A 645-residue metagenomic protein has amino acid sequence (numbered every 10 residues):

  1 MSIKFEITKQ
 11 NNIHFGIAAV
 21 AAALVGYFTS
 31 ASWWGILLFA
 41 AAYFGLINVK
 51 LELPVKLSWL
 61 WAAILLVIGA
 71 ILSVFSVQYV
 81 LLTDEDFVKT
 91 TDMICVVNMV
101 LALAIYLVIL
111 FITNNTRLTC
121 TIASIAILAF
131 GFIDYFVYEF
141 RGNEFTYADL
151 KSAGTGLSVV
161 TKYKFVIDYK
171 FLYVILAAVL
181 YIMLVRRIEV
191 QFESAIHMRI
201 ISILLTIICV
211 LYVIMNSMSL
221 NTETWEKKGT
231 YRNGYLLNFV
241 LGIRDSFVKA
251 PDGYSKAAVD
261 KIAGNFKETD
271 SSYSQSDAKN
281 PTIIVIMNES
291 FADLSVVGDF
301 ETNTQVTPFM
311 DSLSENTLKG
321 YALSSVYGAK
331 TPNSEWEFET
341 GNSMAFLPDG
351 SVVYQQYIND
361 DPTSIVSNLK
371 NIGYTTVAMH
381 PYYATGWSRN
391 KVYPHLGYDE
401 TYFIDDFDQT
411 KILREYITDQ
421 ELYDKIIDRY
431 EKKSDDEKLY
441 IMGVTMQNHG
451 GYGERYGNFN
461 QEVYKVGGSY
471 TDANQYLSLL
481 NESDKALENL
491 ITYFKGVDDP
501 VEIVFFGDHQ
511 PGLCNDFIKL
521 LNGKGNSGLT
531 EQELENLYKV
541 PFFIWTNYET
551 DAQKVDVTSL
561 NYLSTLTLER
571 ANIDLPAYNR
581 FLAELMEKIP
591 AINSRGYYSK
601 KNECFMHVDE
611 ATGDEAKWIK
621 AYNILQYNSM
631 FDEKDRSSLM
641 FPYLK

Functional and structural regions predicted by a protein language model:
S2-Y231: Transmembrane and membrane-interface helices of multi-pass, inner-membrane envelope-modifying transferases
T8, F136-T146, D168, S255-K256 (+4 more regions): A diffuse structural propensity rather than consistent per-protein peaks
Q10, R141, D149-T161, Y169-Y173 (+4 more regions): Short alpha-helical interface patches
A42, S76-V77, G156, F239 (+5 more regions): Generic structural signal of hydrophobic/aromatic residues within well-ordered alpha-helices of folded domains
F132, V159, R187, G242 (+5 more regions): Residues that form generic nucleotide/phosphate-binding pockets
L150-A153, N233-L236, V240, T307 (+2 more regions): Alpha-helix initiation and N-capping motif
M215-V285: Membrane-interface segments at or immediately adjacent to transmembrane helices that form the boundary between
D270-A278, V285-N288, D293-K645: Solvent-exposed soluble domains appended to multi-pass membrane proteins
